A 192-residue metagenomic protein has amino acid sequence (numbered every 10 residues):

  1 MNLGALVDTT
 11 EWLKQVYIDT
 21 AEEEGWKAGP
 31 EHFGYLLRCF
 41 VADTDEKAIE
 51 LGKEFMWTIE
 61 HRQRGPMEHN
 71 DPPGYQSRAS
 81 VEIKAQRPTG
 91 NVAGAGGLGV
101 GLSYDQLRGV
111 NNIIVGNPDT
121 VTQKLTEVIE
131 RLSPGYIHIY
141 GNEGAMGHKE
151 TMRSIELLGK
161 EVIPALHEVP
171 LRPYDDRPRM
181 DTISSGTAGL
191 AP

Functional and structural regions predicted by a protein language model:
M1, R108-N112, N142, M146: Short coil/turn segments at secondary-structure junctions
N2-G4, G34-L36, H138-Y140: A cross-family glycoside hydrolase active-site/sugar-binding cleft signature
A5, I139-T151: Glycine-rich, proline-tolerant flexible connector loops at the mouths of alpha/beta enzymes
D8-P134, H167-P192: An alpha-helical appendage that flanks or caps ligand/catalytic pockets
D43-K47, M146-L157, A188-G189: Short glycine/threonine-rich loop-to-helix capping motif typified by GTGT followed within a few residues by an Asp-Pro
